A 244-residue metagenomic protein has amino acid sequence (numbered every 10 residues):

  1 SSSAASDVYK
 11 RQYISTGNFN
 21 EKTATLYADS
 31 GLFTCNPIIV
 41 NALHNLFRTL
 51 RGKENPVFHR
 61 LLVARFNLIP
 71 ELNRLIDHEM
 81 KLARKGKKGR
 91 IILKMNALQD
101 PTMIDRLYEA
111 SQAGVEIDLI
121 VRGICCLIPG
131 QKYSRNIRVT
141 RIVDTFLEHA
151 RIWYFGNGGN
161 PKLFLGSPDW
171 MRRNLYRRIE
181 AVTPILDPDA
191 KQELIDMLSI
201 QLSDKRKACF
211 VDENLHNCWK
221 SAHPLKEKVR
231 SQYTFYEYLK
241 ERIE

Functional and structural regions predicted by a protein language model:
S1-D7: Single conserved hydrophobic/aromatic residue that forms the stacking wall/gate of nucleotide- or nucleobase-binding
K10, G17, S30, P37-H78 (+2 more regions): Long, C-terminal catalytic modules of enzymes
Y13, N20-D29, F33: Active-site rim recognition segments
S15-N18, R65, I76, L93-Q99 (+6 more regions): Active-site proximal loops enriched in glycine and acidic residues that flank catalytic Cys/His/Asp and coordinate
N20-T23, L98-M103, C125-G130, F146-H149 (+4 more regions): Flexible loop/turn segments at secondary-structure boundaries
L75-R138: Primarily the HKD phosphodiesterase
K85-K87, A113, T145-F146, N157-G159: Short flexible coil/turn linkers enriched for glycine and charged/polar residues that connect secondary-structure
P129-Y154: Glycine-rich, anion-gripping cofactor-binding loops and their flanking helix/strand elements in enzyme active sites
